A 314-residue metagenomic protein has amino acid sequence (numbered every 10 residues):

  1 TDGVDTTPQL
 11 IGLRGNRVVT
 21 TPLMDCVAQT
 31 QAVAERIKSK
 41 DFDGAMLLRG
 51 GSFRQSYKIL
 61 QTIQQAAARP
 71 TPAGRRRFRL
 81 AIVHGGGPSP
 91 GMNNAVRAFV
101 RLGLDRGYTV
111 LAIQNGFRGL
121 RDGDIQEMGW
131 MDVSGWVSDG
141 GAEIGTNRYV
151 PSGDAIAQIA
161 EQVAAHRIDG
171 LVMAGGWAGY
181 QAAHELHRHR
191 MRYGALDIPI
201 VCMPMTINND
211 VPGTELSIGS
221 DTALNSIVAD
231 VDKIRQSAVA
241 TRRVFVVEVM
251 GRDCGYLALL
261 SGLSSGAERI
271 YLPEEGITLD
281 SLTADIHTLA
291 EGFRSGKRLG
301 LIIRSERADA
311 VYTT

Functional and structural regions predicted by a protein language model:
G3-V4, I11-G12, P70-R76, A81 (+7 more regions): Solvent-exposed alpha-helices and their adjacent loops that cap or buttress functional pockets in soluble metabolic
G3-V4, R14-N16, G85-G87, Y108 (+6 more regions): Short, ordered loop/turn segments at secondary-structure junctions
D5-R75: Phosphate-binding loop/pocket of nucleotide- and phosphate-handling active sites
G44-G74, L120-D169, A178-Y180, I207 (+2 more regions): Glycine-rich oxoanion-binding loops at beta->alpha junctions
R69-R121: N-terminal phosphate-binding or glycine-rich loops at protein starts, especially the Walker A/P-loop of NTPases
R79-S89, A142-T146, D169-G175, F245-E248 (+1 more regions): Short glycine-rich or small-residue beta-strand-to-loop segments that form or flank ligand, phosphate, metal/Fe-S
S89-F99, L120, S152-A157, W177-E185 (+4 more regions): Short glycine/serine/threonine-rich phosphate/pyrophosphate-binding segments that cradle anionic phosphate groups
V110, M173-G175, Q181-D197, S217-T314: Accessory alpha-helical/coil subdomains and C-terminal extensions that flank or cap enzyme catalytic cores
